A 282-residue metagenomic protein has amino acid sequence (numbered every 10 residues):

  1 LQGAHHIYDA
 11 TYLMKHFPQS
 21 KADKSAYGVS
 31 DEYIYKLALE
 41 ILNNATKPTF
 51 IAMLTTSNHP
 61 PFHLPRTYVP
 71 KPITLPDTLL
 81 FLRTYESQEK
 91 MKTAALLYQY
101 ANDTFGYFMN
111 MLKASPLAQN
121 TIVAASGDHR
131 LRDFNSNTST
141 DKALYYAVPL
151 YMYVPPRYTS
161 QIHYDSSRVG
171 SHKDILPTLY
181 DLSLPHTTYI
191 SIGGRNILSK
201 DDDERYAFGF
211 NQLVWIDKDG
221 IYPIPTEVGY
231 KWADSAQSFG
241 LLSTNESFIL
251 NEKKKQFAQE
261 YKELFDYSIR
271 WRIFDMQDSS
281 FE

Functional and structural regions predicted by a protein language model:
L1-E282: Solvent-exposed soluble domains appended to multi-pass membrane proteins
